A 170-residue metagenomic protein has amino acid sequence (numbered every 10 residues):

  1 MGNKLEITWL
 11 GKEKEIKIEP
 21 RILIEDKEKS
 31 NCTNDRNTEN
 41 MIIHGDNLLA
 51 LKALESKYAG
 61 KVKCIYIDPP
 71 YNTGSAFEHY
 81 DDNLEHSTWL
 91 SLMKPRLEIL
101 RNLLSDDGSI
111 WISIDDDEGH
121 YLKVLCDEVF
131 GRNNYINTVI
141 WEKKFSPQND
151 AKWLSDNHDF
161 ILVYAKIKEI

Functional and structural regions predicted by a protein language model:
M1-Y66, T73-T88, L92-P95: DnaQ-like (DEDDh/DEDDy) 3′-5′ exonuclease domain used for proofreading and 3′-end trimming on nucleic acids
E39-M41, K61-I65, D107-W111, G119 (+3 more regions): Beta-sheet entry/capping signal
S56-A59, V124-R132, S155-D156: Short, surface-exposed basic-aromatic patches at helix termini and helix-loop junctions that form
I67-P70, W111-D115, A165: Generic beta-strand/beta-sheet core signal
S75-Y80, L122-V124, T138, D150-A151: Short, solvent-exposed loop/turn and secondary-structure capping segments
H86-I140: Conserved Class I SAM-dependent methyltransferase catalytic core
S146-I170: Flexible, glycine-/basic-rich loop-and-beta segments that form/coincide with the SAM-dependent methyltransferase
